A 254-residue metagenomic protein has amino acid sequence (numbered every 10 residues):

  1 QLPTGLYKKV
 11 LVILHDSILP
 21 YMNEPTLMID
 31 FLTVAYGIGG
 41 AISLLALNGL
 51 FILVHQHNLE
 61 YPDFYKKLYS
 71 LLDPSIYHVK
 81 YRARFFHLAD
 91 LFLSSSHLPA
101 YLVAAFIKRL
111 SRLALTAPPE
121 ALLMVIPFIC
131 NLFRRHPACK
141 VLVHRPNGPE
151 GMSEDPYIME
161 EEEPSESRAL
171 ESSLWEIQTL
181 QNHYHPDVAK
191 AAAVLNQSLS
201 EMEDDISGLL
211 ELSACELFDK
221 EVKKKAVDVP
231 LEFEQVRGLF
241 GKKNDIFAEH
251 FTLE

Functional and structural regions predicted by a protein language model:
Q1-S95: Extended alpha-solenoid helical-repeat scaffolds
N58-E254: Eukaryotic scaffolding regions of large macromolecular assemblies
